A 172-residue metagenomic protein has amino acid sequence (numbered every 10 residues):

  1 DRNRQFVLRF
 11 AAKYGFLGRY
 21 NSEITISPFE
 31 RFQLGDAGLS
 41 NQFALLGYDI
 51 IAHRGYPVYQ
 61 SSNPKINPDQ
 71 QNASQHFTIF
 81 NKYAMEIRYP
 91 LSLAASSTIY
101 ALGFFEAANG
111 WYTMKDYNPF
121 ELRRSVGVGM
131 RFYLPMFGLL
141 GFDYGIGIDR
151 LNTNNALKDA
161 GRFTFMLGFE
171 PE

Functional and structural regions predicted by a protein language model:
D1, S92-A95, I99, F132-F142 (+1 more regions): Repeated loop/turn-to-beta-strand initiation elements of outer-membrane beta-barrel proteins
D1-L91, G103-F104, W111-T113, N155-A156 (+1 more regions): C-terminal outer-membrane beta-barrel translocator/porin domains of Gram-negative envelope proteins and their
T78-F80, R123, A160: Membrane-spanning beta-strands of outer-membrane beta-barrel proteins
R88, S125-R131: Short glycine-rich, acidic/polar surface loops and turns
A108-S125: Outer-membrane beta-barrel transmembrane domain signature
M114, I146, L151, E170-E172: Beta-stranded membrane pore/translocator domains
F132, D159-E172: Outer-membrane beta-barrel "beta-signal"
I148-A160: Solvent-exposed loop/turn segments connecting transmembrane beta-strands in outer-membrane beta-barrel proteins
